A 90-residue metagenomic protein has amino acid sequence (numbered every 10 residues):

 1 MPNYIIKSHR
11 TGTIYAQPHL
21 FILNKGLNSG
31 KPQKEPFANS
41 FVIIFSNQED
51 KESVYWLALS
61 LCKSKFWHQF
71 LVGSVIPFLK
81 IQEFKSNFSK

Functional and structural regions predicted by a protein language model:
M1-Y15, P36-N39: Sequence-specific dsDNA recognition surfaces
T13, S29-G30, S86: A broad, structure-centric signal for solvent-exposed, well-ordered loop/edge residues that line or flank functional
Q17-H19: Loop/turn positions that initiate beta-strands
L23-P77: A short beta-sheet element
V54, K85-K90: Amphipathic alpha-helical segments
